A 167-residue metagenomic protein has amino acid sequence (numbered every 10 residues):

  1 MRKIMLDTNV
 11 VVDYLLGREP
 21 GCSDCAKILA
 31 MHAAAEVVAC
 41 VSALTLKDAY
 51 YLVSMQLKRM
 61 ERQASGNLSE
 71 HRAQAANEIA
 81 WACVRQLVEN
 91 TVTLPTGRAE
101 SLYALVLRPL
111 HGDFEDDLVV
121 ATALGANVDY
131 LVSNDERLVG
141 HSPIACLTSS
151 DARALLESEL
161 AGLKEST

Functional and structural regions predicted by a protein language model:
M1-L44, V53-R62, A126, R153-T167: Short, well-structured N-terminal submotif of metal-dependent ribonuclease cores
G17, A43-K47, N77-P109: Acidic catalytic patch
A43-L44, N134-E136: Short secondary-structure boundary segments
Q56-A76: A charged helix-plus-loop insertion that forms the helical arch/lid used to bind and gate nucleic-acid substrates
E89-Y130, E136, L163-T167: Active-site neighborhoods of divalent-metal-dependent phosphate/nucleic-acid chemistry enzymes
V92-T96, A145-A154: Short acidic-hydrophobic, aromatic-tinged amphipathic segments that line or gate anion-handling sites
R137-I144: Short loop/helix-cap segments at secondary-structure boundaries that form the rim of catalytic
